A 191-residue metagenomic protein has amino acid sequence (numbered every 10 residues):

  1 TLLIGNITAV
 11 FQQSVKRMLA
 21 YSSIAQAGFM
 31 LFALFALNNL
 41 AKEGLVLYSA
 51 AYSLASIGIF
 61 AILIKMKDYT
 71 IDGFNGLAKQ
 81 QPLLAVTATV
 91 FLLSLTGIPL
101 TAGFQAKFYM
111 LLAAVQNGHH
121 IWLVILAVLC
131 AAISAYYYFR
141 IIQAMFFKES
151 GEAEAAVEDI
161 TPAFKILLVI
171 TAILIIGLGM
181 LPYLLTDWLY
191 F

Functional and structural regions predicted by a protein language model:
T1-F191: Alpha-helical transmembrane segments of multi-pass membrane proteins predominantly involved in bioenergetics
